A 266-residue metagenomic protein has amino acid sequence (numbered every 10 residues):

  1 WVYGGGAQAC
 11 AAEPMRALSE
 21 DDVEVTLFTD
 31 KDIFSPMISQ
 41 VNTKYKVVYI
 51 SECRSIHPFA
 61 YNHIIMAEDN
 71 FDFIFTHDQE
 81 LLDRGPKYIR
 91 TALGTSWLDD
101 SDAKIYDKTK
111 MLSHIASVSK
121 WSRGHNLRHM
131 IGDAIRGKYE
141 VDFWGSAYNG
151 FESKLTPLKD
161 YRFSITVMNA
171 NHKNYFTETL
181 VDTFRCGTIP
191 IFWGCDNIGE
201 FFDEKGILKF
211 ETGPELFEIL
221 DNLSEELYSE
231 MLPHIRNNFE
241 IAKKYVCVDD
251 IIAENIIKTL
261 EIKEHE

Functional and structural regions predicted by a protein language model:
W1-I50, R54-S55, F59-A147, F151-E266: Pol beta-like nucleotidyltransferase catalytic core
